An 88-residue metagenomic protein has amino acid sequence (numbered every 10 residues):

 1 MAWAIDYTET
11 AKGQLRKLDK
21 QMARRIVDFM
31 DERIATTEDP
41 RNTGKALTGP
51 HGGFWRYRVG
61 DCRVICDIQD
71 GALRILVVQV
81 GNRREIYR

Functional and structural regions predicted by a protein language model:
M1-R56, D61, D70-I75, E85-R88: Basic, Lys/Arg-enriched alpha-helical interface segments
